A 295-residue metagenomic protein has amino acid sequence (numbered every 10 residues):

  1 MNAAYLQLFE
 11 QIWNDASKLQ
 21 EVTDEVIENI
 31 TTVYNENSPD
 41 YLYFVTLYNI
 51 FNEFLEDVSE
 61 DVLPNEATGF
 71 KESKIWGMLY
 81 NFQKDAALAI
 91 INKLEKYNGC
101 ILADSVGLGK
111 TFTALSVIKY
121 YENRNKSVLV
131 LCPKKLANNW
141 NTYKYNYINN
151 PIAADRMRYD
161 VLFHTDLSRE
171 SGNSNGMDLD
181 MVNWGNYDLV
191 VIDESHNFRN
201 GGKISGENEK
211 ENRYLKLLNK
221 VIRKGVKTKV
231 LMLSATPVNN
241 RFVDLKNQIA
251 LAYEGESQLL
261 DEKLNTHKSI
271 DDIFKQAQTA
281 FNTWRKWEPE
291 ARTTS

Functional and structural regions predicted by a protein language model:
M1-S105, F112-R124, R199-E209: ATP-dependent helicase/translocase motor core
L42, N240-N247: P-loop NTPase catalytic cores that bind/hydrolyze ATP
A67-M78, T111-L115, K119-V226, E256-S295: SF2 helicase/translocase NTPase motor core, specifically the RecA-like lobe 1 inter-motif segment between Walker
Y97, G109, N139, N240: Residues that form or flank phosphate/diphosphate-binding pockets in enzymes that use nucleotide phosphates
G99-L102, L129, L231-M232: Short hydrophobic/aromatic beta-strand immediately N-terminal to the Walker A/P-loop
S105-V106, E194-H196, A235-P237: Conserved Walker B
G225-R241: Conserved helicase ATPase motor motifs in RecA-like P-loop NTPase domains
L245-Q258: A short helix-turn-beta junction within AAA+ P-loop NTPase domains corresponding to the substrate/partner-engaging
